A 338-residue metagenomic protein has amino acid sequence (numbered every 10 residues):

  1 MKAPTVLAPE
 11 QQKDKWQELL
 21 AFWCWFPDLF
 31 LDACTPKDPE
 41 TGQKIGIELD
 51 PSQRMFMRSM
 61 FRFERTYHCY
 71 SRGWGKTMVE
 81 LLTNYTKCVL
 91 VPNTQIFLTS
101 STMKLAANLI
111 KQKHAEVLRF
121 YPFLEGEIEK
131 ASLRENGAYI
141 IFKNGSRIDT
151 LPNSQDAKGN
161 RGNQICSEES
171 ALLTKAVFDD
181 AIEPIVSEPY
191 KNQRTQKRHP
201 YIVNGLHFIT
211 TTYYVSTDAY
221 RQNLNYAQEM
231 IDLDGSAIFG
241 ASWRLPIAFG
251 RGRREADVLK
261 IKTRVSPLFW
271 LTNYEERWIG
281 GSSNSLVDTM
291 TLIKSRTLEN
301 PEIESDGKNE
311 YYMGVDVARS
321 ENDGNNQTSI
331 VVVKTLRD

Functional and structural regions predicted by a protein language model:
K2-V315, V332-R337: Phosphate/NTP-binding elements of NTP-utilizing enzymes
V317-N325: Short acidic, Gly/Ser-rich segments with clustered Asp/Glu that frequently serve as metal-coordination loops in enzyme
